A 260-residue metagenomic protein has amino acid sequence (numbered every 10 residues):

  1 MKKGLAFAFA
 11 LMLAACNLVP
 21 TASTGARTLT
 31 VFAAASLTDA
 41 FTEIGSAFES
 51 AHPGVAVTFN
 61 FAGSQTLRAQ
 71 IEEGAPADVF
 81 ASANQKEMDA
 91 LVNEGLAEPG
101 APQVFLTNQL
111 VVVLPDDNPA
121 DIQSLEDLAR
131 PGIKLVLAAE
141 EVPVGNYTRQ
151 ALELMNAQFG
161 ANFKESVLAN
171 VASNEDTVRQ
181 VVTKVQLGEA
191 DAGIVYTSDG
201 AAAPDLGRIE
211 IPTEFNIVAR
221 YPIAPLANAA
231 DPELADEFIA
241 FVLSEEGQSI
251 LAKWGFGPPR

Functional and structural regions predicted by a protein language model:
M1-G4, V171: Positively charged n-region of N-terminal signal peptides that target proteins for export
G4-L5, V19: Residue-level detector of intrinsically disordered/flexible regions characterized by low predicted structural confidence
A6-A15: Bacterial N-terminal signal peptides
C16-A51, A56, N60-F61, Q65 (+5 more regions): Exported/periplasmic ABC-transporter solute-binding proteins
A77-S82: Periplasmic-binding protein-like
G95-Q103: Central helical "cap/lid" subdomain
